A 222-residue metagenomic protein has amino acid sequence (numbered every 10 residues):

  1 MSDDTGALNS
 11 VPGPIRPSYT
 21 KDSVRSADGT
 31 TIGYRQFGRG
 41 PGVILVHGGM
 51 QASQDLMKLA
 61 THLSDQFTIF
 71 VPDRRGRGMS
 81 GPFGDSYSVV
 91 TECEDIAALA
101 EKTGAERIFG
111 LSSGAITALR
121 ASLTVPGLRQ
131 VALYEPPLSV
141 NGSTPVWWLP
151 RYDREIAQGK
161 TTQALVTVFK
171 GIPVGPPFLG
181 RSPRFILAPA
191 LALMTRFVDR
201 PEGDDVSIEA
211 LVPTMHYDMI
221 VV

Functional and structural regions predicted by a protein language model:
M1-D22: An N-terminal hydrophobic leader/cap segment in hydrolases
S23-P82: Conserved HGGG/HGGXW glycine-rich cap/lid loop of the alpha/beta-hydrolase fold
K58, F70-F109, S113: Active-site loop/oxyanion-hole signature of alpha/beta-hydrolase fold enzymes
K58-T61, D65, A98-E101, R120-T124: Short, well-ordered alpha-helices that flank and scaffold nucleotide-derived cofactor binding pockets
V90, P145-V146: Amphipathic alpha-helical repeat elements characteristic of tetratricopeptide repeat
A105-G142: Conserved hydrolase catalytic core segment
V146-W147, E155-V222: Alpha/beta-hydrolase
